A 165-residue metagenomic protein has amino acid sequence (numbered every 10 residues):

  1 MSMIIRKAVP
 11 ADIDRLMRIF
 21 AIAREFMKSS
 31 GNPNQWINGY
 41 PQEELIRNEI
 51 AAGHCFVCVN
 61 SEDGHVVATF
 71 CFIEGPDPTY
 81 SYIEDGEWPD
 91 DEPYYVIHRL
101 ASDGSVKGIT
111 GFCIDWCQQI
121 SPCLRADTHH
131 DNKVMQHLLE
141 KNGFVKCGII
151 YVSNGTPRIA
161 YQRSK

Functional and structural regions predicted by a protein language model:
I4-R18: A short beta-loop-alpha structural element at the N-terminal edge of CoA-dependent acyl/N-acetyltransferase catalytic
R24-E44: Conserved GNAT-fold acetyl-CoA-binding loop/helix
E44-V57, G75-P78: A short helix-loop-beta-strand connector motif used in the catalytic cores of GNAT acetyltransferases and, in some
A52-F70: Conserved beta-hairpin
C71-S105: Conserved acyl-donor/pantetheine-binding loop and adjacent beta-alpha core of acyl/acetyltransferases and related
S105-Q119, H137-K141: Conserved acetyl-CoA-binding loop-helix of GNAT-fold acetyltransferases
I120-H130: Conserved GNAT acetyl-CoA-binding A-motif
D127, V145-I159: Conserved catalytic-core motifs of GNAT/GCN5-like acyltransferases
